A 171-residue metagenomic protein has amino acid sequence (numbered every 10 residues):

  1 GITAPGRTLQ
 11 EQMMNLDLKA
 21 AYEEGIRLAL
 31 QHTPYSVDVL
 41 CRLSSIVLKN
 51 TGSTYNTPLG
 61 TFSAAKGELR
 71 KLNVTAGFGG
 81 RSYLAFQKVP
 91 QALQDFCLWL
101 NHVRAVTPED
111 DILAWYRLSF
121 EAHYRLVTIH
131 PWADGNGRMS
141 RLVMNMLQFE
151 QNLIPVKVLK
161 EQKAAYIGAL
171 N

Functional and structural regions predicted by a protein language model:
G1-D134, R138-N171: FIC/Doc superfamily catalytic core
